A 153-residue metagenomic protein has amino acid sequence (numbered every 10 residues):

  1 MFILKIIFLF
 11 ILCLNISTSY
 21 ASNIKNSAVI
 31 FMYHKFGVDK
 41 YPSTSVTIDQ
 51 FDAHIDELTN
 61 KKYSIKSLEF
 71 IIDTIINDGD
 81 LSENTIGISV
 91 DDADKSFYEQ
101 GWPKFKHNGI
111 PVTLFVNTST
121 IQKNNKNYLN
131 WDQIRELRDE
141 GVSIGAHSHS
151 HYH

Functional and structural regions predicted by a protein language model:
M1-F2: N-terminal secretory signal peptides that target proteins for export/translocation
K5-N15: Bacterial N-terminal signal peptides
L14-A21, Q133: Intrinsically disordered, low-complexity boundary segments flanking structured domains
T18-I86: N-terminal pre-catalytic segment of deacetylase/amide-hydrolase enzymes
N26-Y41, S82-I86, D94-H153: Metal-dependent polysaccharide deacetylase catalytic core of the NodB/CE4 family, i.e., the active-site-bearing domain
F70, S89-D94: Substrate-binding cleft of extracellular glycoside hydrolase catalytic domains
